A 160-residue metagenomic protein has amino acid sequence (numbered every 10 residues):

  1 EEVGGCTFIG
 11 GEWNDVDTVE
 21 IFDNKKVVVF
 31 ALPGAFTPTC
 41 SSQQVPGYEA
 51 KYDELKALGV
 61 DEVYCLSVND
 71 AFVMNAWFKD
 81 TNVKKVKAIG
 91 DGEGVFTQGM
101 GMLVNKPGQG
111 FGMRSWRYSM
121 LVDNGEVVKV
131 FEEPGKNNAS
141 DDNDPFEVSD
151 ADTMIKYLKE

Functional and structural regions predicted by a protein language model:
E1-E160: Chalcogenol-based redox active-site neighborhoods
